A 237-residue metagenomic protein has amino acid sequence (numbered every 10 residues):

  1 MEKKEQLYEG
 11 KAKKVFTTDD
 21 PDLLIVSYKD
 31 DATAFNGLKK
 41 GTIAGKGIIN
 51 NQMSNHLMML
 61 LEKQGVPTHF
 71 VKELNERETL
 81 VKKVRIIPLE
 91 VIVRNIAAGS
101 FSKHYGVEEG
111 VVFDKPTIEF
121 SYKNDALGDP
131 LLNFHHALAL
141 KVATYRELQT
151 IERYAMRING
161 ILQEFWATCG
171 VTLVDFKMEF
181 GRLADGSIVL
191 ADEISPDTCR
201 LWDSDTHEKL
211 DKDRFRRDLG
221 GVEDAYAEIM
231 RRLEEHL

Functional and structural regions predicted by a protein language model:
E2-S121, L233: Active-site loop/lid in soluble adenylation, ligation, and acyl-transfer enzymes
L24-Y28, N124-H135: Short coil-to-beta-strand
L38-I48, L131-Y154: Short histidine-centered catalytic/ligand-binding loop motif
K72-R77, W166-R182: A short glycine-rich, hydrophobically flanked beta-strand micro-motif that places a catalytic Asp/Glu for divalent metal
V93, L173-D192: Conserved metal-phosphate-binding beta-hairpin within the catalytic cores of diverse ATP-dependent phosphoryl-transfer
V111-G128, N159-G170, S195-R200: Phosphate-binding core of ATP-grasp and ATP-grasp-like enzymes
V142-V174: A long amphipathic alpha-helix within ATP-dependent nucleotide-binding catalytic cores
I194-L237: C-terminal helix-cap and adjacent tail motif
